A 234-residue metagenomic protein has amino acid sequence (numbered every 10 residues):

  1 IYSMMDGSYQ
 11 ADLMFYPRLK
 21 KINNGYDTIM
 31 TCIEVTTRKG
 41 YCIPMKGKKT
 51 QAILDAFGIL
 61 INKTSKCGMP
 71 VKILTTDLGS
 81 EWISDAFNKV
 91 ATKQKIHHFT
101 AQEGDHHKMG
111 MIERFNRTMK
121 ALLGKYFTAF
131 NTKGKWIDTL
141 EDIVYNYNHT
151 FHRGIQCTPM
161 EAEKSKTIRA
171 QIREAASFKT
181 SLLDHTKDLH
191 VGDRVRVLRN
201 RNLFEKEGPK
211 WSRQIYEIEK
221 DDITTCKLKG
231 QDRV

Functional and structural regions predicted by a protein language model:
I1-I29: Mobile-element integrase/transposase regions, centering on the N-terminal DNA-binding/Zn-coordinating module
Y16-P17, R173-V234: Short basic/aromatic-enriched segments
G25, C42-C67: Active-site beta-loop-alpha junctions of metal-dependent nucleic acid enzymes, especially the RNase H-like/DDE
M30, E34-V35: Extended hydrophobic
T37-K39, S65-I73: Short, surface-exposed connector motifs at secondary-structure boundaries
K39-C42, I218: Hydrophobic "anchor" residues
L74-T92, H98-L123, K135-E141: RNase H-like two-metal-ion nuclease catalytic core shared by retroviral integrases and related mobile-element nucleases
K89, K125-T180, C226: Charged, gly/pro-enriched flexible loop segments at helix/strand junctions
